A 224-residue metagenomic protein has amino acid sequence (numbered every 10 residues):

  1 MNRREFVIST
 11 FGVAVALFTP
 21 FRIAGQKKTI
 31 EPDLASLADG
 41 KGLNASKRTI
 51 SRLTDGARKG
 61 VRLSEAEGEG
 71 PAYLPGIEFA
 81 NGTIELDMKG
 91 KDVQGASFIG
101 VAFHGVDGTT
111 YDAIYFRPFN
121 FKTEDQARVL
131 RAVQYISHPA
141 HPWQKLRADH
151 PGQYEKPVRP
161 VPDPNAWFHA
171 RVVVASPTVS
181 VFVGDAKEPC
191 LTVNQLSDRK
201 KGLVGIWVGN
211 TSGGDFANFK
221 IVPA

Functional and structural regions predicted by a protein language model:
M1, P20-L37: C-terminal segment of N-terminal export signals and the immediately downstream linker at the start of the mature
E5-G25: N-terminal export signals
R52-G70: Short carbohydrate-recognition loop motifs
P71-A140: Secretory/extracellular carbohydrate-interaction modules and structurally similar beta-sandwich "look-alikes"
K145-H169: Short, aromatic/His-centered strand-loop micro-motif at the edge of beta-sheets
F168-V174, V179-V181: Short tryptophan-centered beta-strand motifs in secreted/extracellular beta-sheet-rich domains of glycan-recognition
G184-K201: Short, solvent-exposed beta-strand-to-loop segments that form ligand-recognition rims of beta-rich domains
D198-A224: Ligand-recognition surfaces built from glycine- and aromatic
